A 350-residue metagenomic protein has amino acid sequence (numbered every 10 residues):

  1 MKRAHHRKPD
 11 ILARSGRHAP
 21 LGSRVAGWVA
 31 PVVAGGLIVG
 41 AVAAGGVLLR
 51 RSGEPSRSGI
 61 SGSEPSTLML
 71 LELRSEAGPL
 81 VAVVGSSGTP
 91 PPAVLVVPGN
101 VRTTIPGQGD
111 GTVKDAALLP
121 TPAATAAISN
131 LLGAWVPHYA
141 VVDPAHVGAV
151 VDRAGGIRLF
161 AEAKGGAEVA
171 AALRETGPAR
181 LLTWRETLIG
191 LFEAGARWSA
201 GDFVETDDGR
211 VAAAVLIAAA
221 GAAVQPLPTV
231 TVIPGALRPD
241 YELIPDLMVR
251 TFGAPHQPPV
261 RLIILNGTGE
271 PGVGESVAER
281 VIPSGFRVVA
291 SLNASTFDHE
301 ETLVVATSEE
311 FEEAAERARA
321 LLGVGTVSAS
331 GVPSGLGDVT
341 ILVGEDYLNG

Functional and structural regions predicted by a protein language model:
K2-G350: Non-catalytic, solvent-exposed segments at the cell envelope interface
